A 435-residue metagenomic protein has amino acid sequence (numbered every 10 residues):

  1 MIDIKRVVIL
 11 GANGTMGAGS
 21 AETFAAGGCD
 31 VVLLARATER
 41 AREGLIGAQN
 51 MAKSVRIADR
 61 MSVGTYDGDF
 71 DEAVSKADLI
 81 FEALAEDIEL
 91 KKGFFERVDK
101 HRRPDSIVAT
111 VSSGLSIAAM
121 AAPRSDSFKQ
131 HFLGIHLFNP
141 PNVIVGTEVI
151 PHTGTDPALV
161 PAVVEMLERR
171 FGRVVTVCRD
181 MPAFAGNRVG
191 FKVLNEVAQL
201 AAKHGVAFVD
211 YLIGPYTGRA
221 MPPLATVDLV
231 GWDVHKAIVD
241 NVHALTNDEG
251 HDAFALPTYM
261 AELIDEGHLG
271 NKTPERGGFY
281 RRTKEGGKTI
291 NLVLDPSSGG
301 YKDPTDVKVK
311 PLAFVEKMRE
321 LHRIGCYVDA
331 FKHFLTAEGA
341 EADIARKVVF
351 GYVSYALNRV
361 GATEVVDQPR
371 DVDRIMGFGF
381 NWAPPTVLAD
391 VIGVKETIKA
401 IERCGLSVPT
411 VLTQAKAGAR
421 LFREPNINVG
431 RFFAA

Functional and structural regions predicted by a protein language model:
M1-A435: N-terminal glycine-rich phosphate-binding loop for ADP-containing cofactors
